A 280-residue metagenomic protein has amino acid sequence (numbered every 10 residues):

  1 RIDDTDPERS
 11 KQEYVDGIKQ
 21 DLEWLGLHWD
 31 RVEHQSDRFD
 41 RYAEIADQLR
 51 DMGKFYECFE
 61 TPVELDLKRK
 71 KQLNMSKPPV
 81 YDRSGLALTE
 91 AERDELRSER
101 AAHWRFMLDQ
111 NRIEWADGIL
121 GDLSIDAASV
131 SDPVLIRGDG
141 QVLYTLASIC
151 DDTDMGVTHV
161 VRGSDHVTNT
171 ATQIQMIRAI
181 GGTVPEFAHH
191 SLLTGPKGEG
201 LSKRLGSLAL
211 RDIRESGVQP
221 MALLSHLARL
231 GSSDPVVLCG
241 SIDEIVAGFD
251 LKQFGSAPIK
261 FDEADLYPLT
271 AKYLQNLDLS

Functional and structural regions predicted by a protein language model:
R1-M75, T168-G182: N-terminal Rossmann-like or analogous alpha/beta NTP/dinucleotide-binding catalytic cores that position adenine
I2-D4, C150, D154, L205 (+2 more regions): Short, histidine-centered active-site or binding-site loop motifs used for metal coordination, general acid-base
S10, H34-R38, E57, M107-L108 (+5 more regions): Catalytic cores of large soluble enzymes that bind and process phosphate-bearing ligands
V15, F39, P62-L65, P78 (+7 more regions): Alpha-helix initiation and N-capping motif
I18, L49, G53, F106 (+5 more regions): Residue-level signal for inorganic ion chemistry
D21, I45, K68, S84 (+4 more regions): Residues that form generic nucleotide/phosphate-binding pockets
E57, T61-H189, T194-L201, A209 (+1 more regions): Active-site cores that bind ATP or allylic diphosphates and position pyrophosphate for catalysis
T168, I180-S280: Catalytic adenosine-cofactor/nucleotide-binding cores of aminoacyl-tRNA synthetases and other
